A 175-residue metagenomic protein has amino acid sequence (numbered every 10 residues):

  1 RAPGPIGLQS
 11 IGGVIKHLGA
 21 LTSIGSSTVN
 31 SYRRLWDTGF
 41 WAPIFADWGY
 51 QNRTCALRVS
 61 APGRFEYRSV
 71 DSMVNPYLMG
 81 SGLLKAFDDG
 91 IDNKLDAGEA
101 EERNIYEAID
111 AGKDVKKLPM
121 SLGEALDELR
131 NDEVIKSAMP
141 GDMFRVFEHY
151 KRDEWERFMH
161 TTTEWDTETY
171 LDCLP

Functional and structural regions predicted by a protein language model:
R1-E102, A108-V115: Active-site capping/gating regions of soluble enzymes
R103-P175: Acidic, glycine-enriched catalytic cores built around paired aspartates
